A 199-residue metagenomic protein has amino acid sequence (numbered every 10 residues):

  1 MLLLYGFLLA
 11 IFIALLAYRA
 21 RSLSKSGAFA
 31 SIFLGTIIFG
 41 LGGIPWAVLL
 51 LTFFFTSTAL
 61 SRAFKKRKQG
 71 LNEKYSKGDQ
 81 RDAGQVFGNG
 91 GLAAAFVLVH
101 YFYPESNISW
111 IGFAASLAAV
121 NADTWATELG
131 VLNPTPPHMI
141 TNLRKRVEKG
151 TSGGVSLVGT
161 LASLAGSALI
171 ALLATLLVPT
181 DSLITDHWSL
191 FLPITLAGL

Functional and structural regions predicted by a protein language model:
M1-L199: Hydrophobic alpha-helical transmembrane segments
